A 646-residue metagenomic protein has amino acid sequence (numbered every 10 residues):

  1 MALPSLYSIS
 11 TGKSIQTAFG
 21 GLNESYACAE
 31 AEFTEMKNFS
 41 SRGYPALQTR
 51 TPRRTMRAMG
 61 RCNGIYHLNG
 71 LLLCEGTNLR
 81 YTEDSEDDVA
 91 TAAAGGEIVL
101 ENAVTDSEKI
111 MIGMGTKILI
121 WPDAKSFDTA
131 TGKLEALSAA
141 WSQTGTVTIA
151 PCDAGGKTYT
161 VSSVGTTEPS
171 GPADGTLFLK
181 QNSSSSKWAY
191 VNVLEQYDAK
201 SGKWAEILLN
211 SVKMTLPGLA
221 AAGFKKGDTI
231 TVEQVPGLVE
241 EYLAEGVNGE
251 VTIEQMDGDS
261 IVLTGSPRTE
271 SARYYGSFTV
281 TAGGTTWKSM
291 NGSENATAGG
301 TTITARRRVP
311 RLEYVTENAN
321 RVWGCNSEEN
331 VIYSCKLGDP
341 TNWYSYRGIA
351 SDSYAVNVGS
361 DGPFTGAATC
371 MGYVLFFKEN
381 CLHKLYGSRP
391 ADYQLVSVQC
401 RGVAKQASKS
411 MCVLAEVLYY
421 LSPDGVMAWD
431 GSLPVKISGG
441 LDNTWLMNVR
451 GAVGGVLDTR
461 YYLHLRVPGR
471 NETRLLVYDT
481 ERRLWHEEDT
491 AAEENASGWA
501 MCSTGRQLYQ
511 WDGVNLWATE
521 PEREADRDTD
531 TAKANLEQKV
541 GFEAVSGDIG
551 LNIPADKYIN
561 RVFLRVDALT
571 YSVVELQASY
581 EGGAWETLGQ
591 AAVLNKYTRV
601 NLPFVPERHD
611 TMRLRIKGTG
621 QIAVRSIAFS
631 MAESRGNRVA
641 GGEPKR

Functional and structural regions predicted by a protein language model:
A2-G70, G76-T77, G402-Q406, V413-V417 (+1 more regions): Beta-sheet repeat architectures centered on beta-propellers
P4-I9, L137-S138, Y197-V309: Small/polar beta-strand repeat architecture
Q48, L79-A94, F127-S138, I332-S353 (+4 more regions): Surface-exposed loop/turn elements that mediate protein-protein interactions on large endomembrane-trafficking
P52-M56, R306-R321, C325-G455: Beta-propeller and closely related beta-pinwheel folds
G60-N63, G76-T77, E83-G115: Blade-loop segments of beta-propeller domains
G64-I65, G70-L73, T116-I120, P169-Q196 (+9 more regions): Short hydrophobic/aromatic-rich beta-strand motifs
Y81-E83, A124-A139, L177-L209, S260-L263 (+3 more regions): Short, surface-exposed terminal/edge motifs of secreted or surface/virion proteins that either
E97-D106, Q143-N182, L208-N210, G451-A452 (+1 more regions): Extracellular/surface-exposed low-complexity repeats and stalk/linker segments enriched in Gly/Pro and small polar
